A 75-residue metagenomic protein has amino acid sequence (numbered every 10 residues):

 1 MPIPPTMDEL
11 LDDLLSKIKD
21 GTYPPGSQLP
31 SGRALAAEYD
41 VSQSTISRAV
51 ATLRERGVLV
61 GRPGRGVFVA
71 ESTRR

Functional and structural regions predicted by a protein language model:
M1-A51, E55-V60, E71-R75: Extreme N-terminal segment that seeds HTH/winged-HTH DNA-binding domains in transcriptional regulators
R65-E71: Minor-groove-contacting beta-hairpin "wing" of winged helix-turn-helix DNA-binding domains
